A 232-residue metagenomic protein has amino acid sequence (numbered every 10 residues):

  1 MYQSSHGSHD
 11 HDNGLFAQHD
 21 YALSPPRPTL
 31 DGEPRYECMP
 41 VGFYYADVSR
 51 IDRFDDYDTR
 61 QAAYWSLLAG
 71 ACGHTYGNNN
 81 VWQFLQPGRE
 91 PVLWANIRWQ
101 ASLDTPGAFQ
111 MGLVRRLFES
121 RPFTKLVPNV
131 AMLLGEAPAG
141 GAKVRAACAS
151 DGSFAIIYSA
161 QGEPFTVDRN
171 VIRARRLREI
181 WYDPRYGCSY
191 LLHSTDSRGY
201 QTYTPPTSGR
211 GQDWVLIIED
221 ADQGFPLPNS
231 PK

Functional and structural regions predicted by a protein language model:
M1-Y64: Substrate-binding/catalytic cleft of secreted carbohydrate-active enzymes, primarily glycoside hydrolases
P25, E37-M39, D55-H193, P206-K232: Aromatic- and carboxylate-lined catalytic core of secreted/periplasmic carbohydrate-active enzymes
Q201-Y203: Short strand-edge motifs at loop-to-beta-strand transitions and within beta-strands of extracellular beta-rich domains
